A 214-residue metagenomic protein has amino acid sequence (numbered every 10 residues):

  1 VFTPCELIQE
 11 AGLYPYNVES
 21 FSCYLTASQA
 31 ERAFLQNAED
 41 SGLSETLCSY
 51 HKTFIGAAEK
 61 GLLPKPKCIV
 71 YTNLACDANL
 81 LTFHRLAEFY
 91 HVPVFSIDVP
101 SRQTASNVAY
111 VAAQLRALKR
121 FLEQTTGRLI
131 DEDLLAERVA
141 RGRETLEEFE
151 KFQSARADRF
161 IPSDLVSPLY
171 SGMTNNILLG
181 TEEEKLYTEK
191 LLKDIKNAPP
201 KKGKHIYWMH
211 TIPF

Functional and structural regions predicted by a protein language model:
V1-E132: Trp/Phe/Arg-rich N-terminal binding region typifying the photolyase-homology
A112, R116, R120-F214: A charged, amphipathic alpha-helical module
